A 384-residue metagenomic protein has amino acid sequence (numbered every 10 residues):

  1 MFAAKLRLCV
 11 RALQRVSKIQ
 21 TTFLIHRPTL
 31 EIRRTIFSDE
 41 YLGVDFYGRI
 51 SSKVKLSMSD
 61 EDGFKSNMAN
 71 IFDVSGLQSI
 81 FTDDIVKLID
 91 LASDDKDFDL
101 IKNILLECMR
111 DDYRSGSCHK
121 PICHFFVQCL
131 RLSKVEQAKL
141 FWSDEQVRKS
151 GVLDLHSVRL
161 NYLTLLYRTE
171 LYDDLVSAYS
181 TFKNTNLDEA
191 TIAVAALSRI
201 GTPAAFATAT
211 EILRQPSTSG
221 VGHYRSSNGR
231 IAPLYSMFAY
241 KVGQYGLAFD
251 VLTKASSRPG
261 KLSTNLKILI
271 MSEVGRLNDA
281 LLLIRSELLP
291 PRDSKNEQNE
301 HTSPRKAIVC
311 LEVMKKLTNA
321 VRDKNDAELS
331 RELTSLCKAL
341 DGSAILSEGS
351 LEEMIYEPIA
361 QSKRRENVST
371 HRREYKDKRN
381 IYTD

Functional and structural regions predicted by a protein language model:
M1-D384: A basic, Ser/Thr-enriched alpha-helical scaffold prevalent in eukaryotic organelle gene-expression machinery
